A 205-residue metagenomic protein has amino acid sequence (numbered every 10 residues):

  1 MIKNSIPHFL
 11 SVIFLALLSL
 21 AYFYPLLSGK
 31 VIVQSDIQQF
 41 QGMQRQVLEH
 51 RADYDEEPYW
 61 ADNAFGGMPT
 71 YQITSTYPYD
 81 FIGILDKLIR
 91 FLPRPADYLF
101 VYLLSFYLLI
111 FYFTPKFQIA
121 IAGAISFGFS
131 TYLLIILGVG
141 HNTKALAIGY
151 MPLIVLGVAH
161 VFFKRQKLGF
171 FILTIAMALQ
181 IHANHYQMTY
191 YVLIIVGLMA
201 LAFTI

Functional and structural regions predicted by a protein language model:
M1-K3, G66-S75, Q180-Y190: Short secondary-structure boundary segments
M1-Y24: Start-transfer (signal-anchor) and selected internal transmembrane alpha helices of multi-pass inner/ER membrane
I2, L85, L201-I205: Short helical patches
K3, F9, V33, Q39 (+3 more regions): Hydrophobic alpha-helical segments with strong N-terminal bias
I6-L10, L85-R94, P115-G123, G169: Membrane-interface starts of transmembrane alpha-helices
F14, Q41-R45, P78, I119-A122 (+2 more regions): Alpha-helix initiation and N-capping motif
S19-F106, I125-P152: Membrane-interface coil-to-helix junctions
S105-Y112, Q118-I205: Membrane-embedded helix bundles of polyisoprenyl
